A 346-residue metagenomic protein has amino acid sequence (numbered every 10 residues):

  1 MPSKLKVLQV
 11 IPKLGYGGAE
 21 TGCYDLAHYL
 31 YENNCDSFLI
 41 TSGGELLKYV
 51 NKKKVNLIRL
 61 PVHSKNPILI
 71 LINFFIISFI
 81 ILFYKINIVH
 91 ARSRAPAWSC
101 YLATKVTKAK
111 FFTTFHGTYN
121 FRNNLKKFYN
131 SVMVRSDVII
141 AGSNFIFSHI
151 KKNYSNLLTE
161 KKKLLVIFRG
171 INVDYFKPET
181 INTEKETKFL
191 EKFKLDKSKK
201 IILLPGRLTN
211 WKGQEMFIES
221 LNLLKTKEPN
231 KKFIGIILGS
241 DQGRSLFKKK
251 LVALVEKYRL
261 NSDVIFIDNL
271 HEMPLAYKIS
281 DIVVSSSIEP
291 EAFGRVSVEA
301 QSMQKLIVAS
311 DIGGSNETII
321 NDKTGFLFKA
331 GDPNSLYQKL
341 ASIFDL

Functional and structural regions predicted by a protein language model:
Q9-G17, T21-I68, K151, S155-K163 (+1 more regions): N-terminal strand-loop element at the rim of the active site of nucleotide-sugar-dependent glycosyltransferases
E20-D25, K200, L204-T226, K249 (+2 more regions): A conserved mid-protein helix/loop that constitutes part of the nucleotide-sugar donor-binding site
L39, L306-A309, I319: Short hydrophobic beta-strand element within catalytic cores of glycosyltransferases and related nucleotide-activated
L39-E45, I171, P205, I234-K249: Glycosyltransferase donor-sugar binding loop
A91-A97, F115: Short His-centered aromatic/hydrophobic patch
S136-V166, I171-F176: A short, active-site helix/loop in glycosyltransferases that binds the activated sugar's phosphate group
G243-K248, N261-L270, A276, F326-L327: Active-site donor-binding acidic/aromatic loop of nucleotide-activated sugar and phosphosugar transferases involved
N321-D322, F326-P333, A341-L346: Conserved acidic donor-binding segment of nucleotide-sugar-dependent glycosyltransferases
